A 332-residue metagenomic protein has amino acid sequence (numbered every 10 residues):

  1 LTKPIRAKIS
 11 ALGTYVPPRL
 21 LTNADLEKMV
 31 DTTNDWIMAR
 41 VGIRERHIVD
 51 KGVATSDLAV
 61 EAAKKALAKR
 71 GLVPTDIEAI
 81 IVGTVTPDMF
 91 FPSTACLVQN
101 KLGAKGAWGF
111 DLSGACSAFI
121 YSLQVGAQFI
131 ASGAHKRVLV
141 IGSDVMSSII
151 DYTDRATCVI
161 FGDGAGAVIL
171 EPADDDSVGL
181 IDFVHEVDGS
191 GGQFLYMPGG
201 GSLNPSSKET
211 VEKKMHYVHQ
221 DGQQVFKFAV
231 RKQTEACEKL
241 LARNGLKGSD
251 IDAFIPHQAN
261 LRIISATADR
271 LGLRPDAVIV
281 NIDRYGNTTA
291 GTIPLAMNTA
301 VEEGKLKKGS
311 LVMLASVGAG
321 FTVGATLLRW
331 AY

Functional and structural regions predicted by a protein language model:
L1-K51, D154-K227, R231, E235 (+2 more regions): Condensing-enzyme catalytic core mediating Claisen C-C bond formation in acyl metabolism
I9-A11, I37, A66, I77-I80 (+8 more regions): Buried hydrophobic positions in well-ordered alpha/beta secondary-structure cores of metabolic enzymes
Y15, G83-D88, G114-F119, G142-S147 (+4 more regions): Acidic, glycine-rich active-site loops and adjacent beta-strand->loop/helix elements that engage anionic groups
W36-D57, T84-V138, D269-M297: Conserved catalytic cysteine-centered active-site region of acyl-thioester-dependent Claisen-condensing enzymes
A62-E78, E235-D252, A300-K305: Phosphate/pyrophosphate-binding loops at sites that engage ATP/ADP/AMP, CoA/4′-phosphopantetheine, polyphosphate
A131-A165: Flexible, glycine-rich active-site loops centered on histidine and acidic residues that chelate a metal or position
A229-T234, G248-L271: Active-site pocket-lining segment
L295-A315, F321-Y332: Catalytic phosphate/nucleotide-handling subdomain of diverse soluble enzymes
